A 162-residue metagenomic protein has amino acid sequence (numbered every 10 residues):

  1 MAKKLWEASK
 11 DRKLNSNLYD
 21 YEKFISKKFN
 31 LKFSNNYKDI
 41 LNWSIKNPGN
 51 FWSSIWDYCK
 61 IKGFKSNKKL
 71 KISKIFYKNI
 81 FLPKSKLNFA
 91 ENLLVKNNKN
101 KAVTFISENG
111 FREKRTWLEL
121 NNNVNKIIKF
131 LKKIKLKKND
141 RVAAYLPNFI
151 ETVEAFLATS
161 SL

Functional and structural regions predicted by a protein language model:
M1-Y77: N-terminal amphipathic, basic-rich helices that act as targeting or association modules
R12-Y19, N88, N92-V95, N121: Alpha-helix N-cap/helix-start motif at coil-to-helix transitions, marked by capping-box chemistry
F24, W43, S54, N92 (+2 more regions): Residue-level signal for well-ordered alpha-helical scaffold segments within enzymatic catalytic domains
K27-K32, A90-T116: AMP-dependent adenylate-forming
K38-W43, V103-L157: Conserved AMP-binding/adenylate-forming core of the ANL superfamily
I45, S53-S66, P83-T104: A short N-terminal helical cap/helix-turn-helix that marks the beginning of AMP-binding/adenylate-forming
K78-L82: Non-heme Fe(II)-dependent double-stranded beta-helix
A158-L162: Conserved short alpha-helical elements in the N-terminal third of ANL/AMP-binding
